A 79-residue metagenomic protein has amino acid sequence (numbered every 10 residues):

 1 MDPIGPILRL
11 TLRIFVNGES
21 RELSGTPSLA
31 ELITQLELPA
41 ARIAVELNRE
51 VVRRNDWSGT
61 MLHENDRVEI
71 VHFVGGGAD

Functional and structural regions predicted by a protein language model:
M1-D79: Ubiquitin-like/PB1-type beta-grasp interaction modules and other compact soluble beta-rich domains
